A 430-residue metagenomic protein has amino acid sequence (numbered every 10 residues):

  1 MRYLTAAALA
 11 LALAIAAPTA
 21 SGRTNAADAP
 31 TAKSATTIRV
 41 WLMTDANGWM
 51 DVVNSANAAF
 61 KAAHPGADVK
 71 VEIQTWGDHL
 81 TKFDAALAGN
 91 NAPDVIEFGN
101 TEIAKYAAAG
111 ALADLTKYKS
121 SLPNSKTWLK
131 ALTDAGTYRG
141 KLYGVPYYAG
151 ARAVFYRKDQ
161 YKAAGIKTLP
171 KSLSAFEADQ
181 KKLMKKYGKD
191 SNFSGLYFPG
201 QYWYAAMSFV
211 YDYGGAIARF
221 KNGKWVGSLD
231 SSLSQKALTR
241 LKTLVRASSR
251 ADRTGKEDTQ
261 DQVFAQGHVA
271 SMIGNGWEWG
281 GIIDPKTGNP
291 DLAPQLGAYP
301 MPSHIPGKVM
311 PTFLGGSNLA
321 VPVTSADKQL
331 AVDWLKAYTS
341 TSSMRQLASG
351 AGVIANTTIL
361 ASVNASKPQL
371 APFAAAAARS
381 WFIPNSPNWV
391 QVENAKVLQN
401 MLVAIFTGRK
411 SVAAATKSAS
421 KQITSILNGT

Functional and structural regions predicted by a protein language model:
Y3-L9, R23-K105, L122-N124, R253 (+6 more regions): Conserved N-terminal structural module of periplasmic/extracytoplasmic solute-binding proteins
P93-D94, L122-Y161, S194, K308-T312 (+1 more regions): A structural signal for short loop-to-beta-strand junctions that line the ligand-binding cleft of periplasmic/secreted
N100-A151, F209-D212, A293-Y299, N364-Q369: Hinge/lid segment of periplasmic solute-binding proteins
T116-W128, G188-K189, S194-L196, G200 (+6 more regions): Short, solvent-exposed loop/beta-turn-alpha elements that line the ligand-binding surface or hinge of extracytoplasmic
A131-A135, L296-P300, A348-N400, A404: Long, aromatic- and glycine/proline-rich binding clefts that accommodate carbohydrate-like moieties
R139, Y143-Y147, R152, E177-V226 (+1 more regions): Extracytoplasmic/periplasmic solute-binding protein
K162, K185, A377-T430: Conserved C-terminal helix/tail region of periplasmic/extracytoplasmic solute-binding proteins
D179-K181, K224-R253, M301: Glycine-centered hinge/linker elements that transmit conformational signals in sensory and ligand-binding systems
